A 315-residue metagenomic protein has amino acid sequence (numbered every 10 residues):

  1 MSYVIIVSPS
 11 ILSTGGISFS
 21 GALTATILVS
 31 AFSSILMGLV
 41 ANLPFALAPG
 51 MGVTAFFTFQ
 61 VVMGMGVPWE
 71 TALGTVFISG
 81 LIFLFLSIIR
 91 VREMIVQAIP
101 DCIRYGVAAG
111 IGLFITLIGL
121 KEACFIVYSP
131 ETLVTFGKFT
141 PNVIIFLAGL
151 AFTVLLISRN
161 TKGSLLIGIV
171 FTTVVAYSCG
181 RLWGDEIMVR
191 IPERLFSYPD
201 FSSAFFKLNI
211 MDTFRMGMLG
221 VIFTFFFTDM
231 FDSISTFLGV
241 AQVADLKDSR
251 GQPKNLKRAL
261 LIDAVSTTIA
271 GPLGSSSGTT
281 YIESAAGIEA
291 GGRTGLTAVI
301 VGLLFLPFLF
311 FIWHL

Functional and structural regions predicted by a protein language model:
M1-G21, V134-T135, I169-K257: Helix-loop-helix hairpins and the membrane-proximal interhelical loops of multi-pass alpha-helical transport proteins
M1-L47, A109: N-terminal alpha-helical transmembrane segments of multi-pass membrane transport and channel/translocase proteins
M1-S8, V29, G50-I111, Q242-L315: Helix-loop-helix junctions within the multi-pass membrane cores of secondary transporters/permeases
S13-F19, F59-A72, E93-G106, L113-L155 (+1 more regions): Inter-helical loop and helix-membrane interface segments of multi-pass membrane transporters/permeases
T14-A22, V40-A46, T132-N142, I288-V299: Short, amphipathic, aromatic/basic-enriched membrane-interface segments that mark the entry/exit of transmembrane
S33-F45, V154-N160, T224-D232, V265-L273 (+1 more regions): Transmembrane alpha-helix interface/packing and boundary motifs in multi-pass membrane proteins, characterized by
V76-I78, V107, I145-A151, S164-V175: Hydrophobic mid-bilayer segments of alpha-helices in multi-pass membrane transport proteins, especially secondary
I82, I99, I103, F139-T140 (+3 more regions): Hydrophobic alpha-helical transmembrane segments of multi-pass membrane proteins
